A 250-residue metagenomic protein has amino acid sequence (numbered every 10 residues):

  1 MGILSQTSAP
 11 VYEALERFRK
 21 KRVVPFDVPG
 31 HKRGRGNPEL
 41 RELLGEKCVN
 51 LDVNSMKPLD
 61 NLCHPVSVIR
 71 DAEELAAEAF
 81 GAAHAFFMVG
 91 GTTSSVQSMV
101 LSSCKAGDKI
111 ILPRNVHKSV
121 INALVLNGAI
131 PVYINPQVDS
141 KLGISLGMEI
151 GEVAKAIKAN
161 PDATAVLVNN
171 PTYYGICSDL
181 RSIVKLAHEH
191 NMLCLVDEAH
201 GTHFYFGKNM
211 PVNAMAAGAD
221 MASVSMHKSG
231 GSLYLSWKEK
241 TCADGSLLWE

Functional and structural regions predicted by a protein language model:
M1-S67: N-terminal "arm"/small-domain region of PLP-dependent enzymes with the aminotransferase-like
I3, V11-E16, L43, H64 (+2 more regions): Conserved PLP-enzyme active-site core in the AAT-like
E46-S94: Conserved N-terminal alpha-helix of the aminotransferase class I/II PLP-enzyme fold
